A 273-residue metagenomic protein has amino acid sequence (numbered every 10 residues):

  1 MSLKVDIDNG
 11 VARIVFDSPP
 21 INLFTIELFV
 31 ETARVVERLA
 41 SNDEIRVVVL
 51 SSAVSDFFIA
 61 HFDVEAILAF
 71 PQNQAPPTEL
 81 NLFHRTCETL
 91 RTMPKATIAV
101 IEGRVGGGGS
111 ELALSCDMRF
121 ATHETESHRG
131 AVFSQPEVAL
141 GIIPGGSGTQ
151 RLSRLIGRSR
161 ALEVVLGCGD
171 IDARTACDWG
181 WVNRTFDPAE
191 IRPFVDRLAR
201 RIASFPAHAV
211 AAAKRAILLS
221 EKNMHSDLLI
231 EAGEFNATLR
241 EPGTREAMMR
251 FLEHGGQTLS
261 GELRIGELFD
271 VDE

Functional and structural regions predicted by a protein language model:
M1-D8, S55, C168-R174, P193 (+1 more regions): C-terminal alpha-helix plus adjacent terminal tail
M1-S51, E88: Conserved CoA-thioester-binding segment of acyl-CoA-metabolizing enzymes
I14, T32, L50, D63 (+6 more regions): Terminal peptide-recognition signature
F29, F83, T149, R158-A161 (+3 more regions): A general structural signal for well-ordered alpha-helical segments in protein cores
V35, L82-P94: Catalytic-core regions built around general acid/base machinery
N42, M93-P94, E241: Acidic-histidine catalytic/liganding microenvironments
S52-T86, V105: Glycine- (often His-adjacent) and acidic-residue-rich active-site loop that binds/positions the CoA thioester
T89-V210: Crotonase-fold acyl-CoA enzyme core
